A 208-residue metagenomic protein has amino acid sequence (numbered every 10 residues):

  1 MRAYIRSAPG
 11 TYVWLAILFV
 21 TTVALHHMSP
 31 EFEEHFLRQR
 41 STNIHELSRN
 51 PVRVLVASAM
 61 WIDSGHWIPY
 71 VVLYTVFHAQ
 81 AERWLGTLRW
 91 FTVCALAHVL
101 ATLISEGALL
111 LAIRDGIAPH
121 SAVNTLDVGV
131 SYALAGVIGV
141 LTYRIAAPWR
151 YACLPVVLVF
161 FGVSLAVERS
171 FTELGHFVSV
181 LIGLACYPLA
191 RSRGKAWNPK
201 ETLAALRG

Functional and structural regions predicted by a protein language model:
M1-R38: N-terminal signal-anchor transmembrane alpha helix
F19-A24, H98-G107, V156-F171: Aromatic-anchored segments of alpha-helical transmembrane domains
H26-Q80, W84-T87: N-terminal TM1-TM2 helical hairpin plus the immediately adjacent luminal interfacial "cap"
V54, V72-A79, L134-V140, P155-L165: Hydrophobic, membrane-inserted alpha-helices
T87-A118, V180, L184: Hydrophobic alpha-helical transmembrane segments of integral membrane proteins
H120-L141, G175: Membrane-interface micro-motifs in multi-pass membrane enzymes
E168-G183: Loop-to-transmembrane alpha-helix initiation sites
K195-G208: Short, highly charged, low-complexity non-transmembrane loops/tails of multi-pass membrane proteins
